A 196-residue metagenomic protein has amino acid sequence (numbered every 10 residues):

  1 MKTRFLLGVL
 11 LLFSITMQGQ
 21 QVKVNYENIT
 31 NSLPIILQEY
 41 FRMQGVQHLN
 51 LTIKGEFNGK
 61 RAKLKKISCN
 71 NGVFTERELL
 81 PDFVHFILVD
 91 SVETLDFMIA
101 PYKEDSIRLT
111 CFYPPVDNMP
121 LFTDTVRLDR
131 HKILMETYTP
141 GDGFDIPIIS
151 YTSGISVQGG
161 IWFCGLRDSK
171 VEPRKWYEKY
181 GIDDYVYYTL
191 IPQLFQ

Functional and structural regions predicted by a protein language model:
M1-Y26: Bacterial Sec-dependent N-terminal signal peptides
K2, Y40-M43, E178-Y180: A general structural signal for short secondary-structure junctions and capping/turn motifs
R4, I15, F41, L51 (+2 more regions): Compositionally biased, low-complexity repeat tracts
G8, E39-R42, A100: Residues embedded in well-ordered secondary-structure elements
Q20-F86: N-terminal export/targeting and maturation segments
E56-L128: Structured domain cores in non-transmembrane regions
A100-Q196: Extracytoplasmic electrostatic interaction patches
